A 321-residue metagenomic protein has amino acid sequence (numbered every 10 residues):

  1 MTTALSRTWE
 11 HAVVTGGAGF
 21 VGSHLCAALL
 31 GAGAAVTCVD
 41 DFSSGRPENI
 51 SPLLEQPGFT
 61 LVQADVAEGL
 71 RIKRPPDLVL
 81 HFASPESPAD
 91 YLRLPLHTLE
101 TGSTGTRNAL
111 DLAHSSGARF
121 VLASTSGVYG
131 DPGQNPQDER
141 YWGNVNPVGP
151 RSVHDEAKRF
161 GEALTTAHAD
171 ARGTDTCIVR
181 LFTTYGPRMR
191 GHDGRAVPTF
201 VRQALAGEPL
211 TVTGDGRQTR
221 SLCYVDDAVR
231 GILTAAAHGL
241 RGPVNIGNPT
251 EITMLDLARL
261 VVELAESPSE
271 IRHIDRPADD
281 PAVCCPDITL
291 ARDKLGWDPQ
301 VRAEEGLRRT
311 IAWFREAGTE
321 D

Functional and structural regions predicted by a protein language model:
M1-T184, D226: N-terminal Rossmann-like NAD(P)+-binding domain of SDR-like oxidoreductases, especially those catalyzing
A18-V21, P47, R107, Y129-P132 (+5 more regions): Gly/Ser/Thr-rich beta-alpha loop segments that engage phosphate groups in nucleotides
G31, A64, T183, R202-D321: C-terminal substrate-binding subdomain of Rossmann-fold SDR/epimerase-dehydratase oxidoreductases
F42, L112, A171, R188 (+2 more regions): Histidine kinase transmitter module recognition
S43, E48, V197-P198, V229 (+1 more regions): Short alpha-helix within the catalytic core of nucleotide-sugar-dependent glycosyltransferases
G45, R93, T101-T104, S152-D155 (+6 more regions): Residue-level signal for the nucleotide or nucleotide-sugar donor/cofactor binding architecture
F160, L164-H168, F200, L257 (+1 more regions): Hydrophobic alpha-helix immediately C-terminal to the catalytic Tyr-X-X-X-Lys motif of short-chain
